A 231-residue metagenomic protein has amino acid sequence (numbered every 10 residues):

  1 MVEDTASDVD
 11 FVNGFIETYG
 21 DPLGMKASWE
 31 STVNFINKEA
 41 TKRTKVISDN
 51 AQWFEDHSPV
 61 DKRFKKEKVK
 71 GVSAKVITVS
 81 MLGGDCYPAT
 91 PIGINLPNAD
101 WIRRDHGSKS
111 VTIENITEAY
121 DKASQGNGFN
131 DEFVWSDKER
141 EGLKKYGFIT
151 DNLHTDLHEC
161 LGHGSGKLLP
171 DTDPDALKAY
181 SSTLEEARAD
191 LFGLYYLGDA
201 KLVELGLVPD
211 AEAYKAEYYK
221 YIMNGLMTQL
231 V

Functional and structural regions predicted by a protein language model:
M1-E141, G147: Contiguous, non-catalytic segments that form substrate-binding/exosite surfaces or channel walls
E55-S58, C160, G164-S165, Y196-A200: Sec/Tat-exported extracytoplasmic proteins
S124-S136, E159-T172: Active-site-adjacent bridging/hinge elements
T150-K167, A189-D190, L194: Active-site recognition of the HExxH zinc-binding catalytic motif
G166-A187: Post-HEXXH active-site segment of zinc metalloproteases
S182-D199: An active-site-proximal "capping" alpha-helix that borders the catalytic cofactor pocket
L194-V231: Long, well-structured alpha-helical subdomains associated with metal-dependent extracellular/ecto-lumenal hydrolases
